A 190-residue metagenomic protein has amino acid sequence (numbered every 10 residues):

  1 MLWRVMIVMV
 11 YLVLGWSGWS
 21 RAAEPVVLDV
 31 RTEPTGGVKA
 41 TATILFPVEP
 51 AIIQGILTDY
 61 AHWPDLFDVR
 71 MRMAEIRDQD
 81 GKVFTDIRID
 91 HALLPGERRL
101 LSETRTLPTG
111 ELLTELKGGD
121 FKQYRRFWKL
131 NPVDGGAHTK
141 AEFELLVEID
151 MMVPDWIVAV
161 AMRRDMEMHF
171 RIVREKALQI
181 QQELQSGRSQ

Functional and structural regions predicted by a protein language model:
M1-L2: N-terminal secretory signal peptides that target proteins for export/translocation
V5-W16: Bacterial N-terminal signal peptides
G18-D80, M168: Hydrophobic ligand-binding cavity/cleft-lining segments
E33-G37, L45, D65, A74-F121 (+1 more regions): Glycine-rich portal/gate segments that line the openings of hydrophobic small-molecule binding cavities
K39-I44, I52, L116, D155-M162 (+1 more regions): Second-shell loop/turn segments in exported
A51, G55, G135, R171 (+1 more regions): Replace "anionic and nucleotidyl ligands
L57-Y60, F67-R70, I87-H91, T106-P108 (+4 more regions): A mature extracytoplasmic/lumenal domain signature
L116-R164, M168: Beta-strand/loop substructures that line and gate deep hydrophobic ligand-binding cavities in soluble
